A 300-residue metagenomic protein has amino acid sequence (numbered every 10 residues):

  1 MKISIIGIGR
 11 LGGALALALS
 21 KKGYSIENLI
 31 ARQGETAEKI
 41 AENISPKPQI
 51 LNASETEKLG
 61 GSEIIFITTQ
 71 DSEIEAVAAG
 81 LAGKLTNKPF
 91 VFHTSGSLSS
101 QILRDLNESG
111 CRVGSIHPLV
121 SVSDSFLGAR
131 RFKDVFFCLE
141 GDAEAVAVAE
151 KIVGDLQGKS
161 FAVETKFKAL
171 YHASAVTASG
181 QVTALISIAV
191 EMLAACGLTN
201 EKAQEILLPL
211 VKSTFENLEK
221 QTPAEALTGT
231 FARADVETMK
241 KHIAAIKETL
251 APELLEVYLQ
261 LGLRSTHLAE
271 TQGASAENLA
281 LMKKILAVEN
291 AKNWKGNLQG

Functional and structural regions predicted by a protein language model:
M1, Y24-N28, S62-I65, N87-V91 (+1 more regions): Short active-site oxyanion
M1-E57: NAD(P)+-binding Rossmann beta1-loop-alpha1 motif at the extreme N-terminus of oxidoreductases
G13, L17, K21, E42 (+3 more regions): Short, well-ordered alpha-helices that flank and scaffold nucleotide-derived cofactor binding pockets
T36-N43, G110, G128-K220, K283-E289: Internal alpha-helical scaffold of NAD(P)-dependent oxidoreductase catalytic cores
I44, Q49-L127: Rossmann-like NAD(P)(H) cofactor-binding subdomain of soluble oxidoreductases
E219-A276: Interdomain hinge/lid region at the active-site interface of Rossmann-like NAD(P)-dependent oxidoreductases
S265-G300: NAD(P)-dependent dehydrogenase/reductase Rossmann-like domain
